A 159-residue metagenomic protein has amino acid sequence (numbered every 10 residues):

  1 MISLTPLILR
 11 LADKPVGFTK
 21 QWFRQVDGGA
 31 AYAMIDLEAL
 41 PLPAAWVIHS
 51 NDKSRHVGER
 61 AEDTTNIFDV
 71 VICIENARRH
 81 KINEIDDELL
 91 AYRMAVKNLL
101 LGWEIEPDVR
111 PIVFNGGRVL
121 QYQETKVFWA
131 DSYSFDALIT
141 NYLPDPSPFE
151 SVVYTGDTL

Functional and structural regions predicted by a protein language model:
M1-R60, D145-L159: Small/polar-rich, solvent-exposed N-terminal microdomains that initiate assembly or binding
G17-V26, L40-W46, D86-L143: Acidic-leaning, charged glycine-interspersed low-complexity segments
V47-N51, V70-N76, L100, E104: Generic secondary-structure microfeatures
H56, R79-K81, T140-P144: Intrinsically disordered, low-complexity acidic/polar segments
R60-T65, C73-N98: Extracellular/virion structural assembly segments
E62-R79, K126-I139: Oligomerization/assembly interface segments of phage tail-like spikes and tubes
